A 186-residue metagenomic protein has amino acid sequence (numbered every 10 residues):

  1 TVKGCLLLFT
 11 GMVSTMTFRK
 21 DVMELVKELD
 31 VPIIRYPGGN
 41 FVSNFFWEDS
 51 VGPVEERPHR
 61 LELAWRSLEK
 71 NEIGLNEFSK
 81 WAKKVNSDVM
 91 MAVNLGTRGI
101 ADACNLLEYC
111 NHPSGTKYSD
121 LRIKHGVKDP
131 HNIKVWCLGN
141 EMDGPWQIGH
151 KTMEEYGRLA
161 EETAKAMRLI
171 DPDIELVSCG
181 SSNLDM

Functional and structural regions predicted by a protein language model:
T1-M186: Non-catalytic accessory regions flanking glycosidase/transglycosidase catalytic cores in CAZymes
